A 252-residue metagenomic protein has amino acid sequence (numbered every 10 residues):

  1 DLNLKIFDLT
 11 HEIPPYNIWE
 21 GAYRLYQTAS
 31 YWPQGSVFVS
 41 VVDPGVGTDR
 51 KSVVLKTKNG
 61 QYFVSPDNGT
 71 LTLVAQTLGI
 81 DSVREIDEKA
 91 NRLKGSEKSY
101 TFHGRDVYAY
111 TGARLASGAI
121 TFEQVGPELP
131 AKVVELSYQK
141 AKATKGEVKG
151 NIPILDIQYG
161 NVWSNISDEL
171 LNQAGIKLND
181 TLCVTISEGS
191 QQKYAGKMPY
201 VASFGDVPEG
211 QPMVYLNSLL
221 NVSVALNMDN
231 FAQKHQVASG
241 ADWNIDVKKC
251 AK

Functional and structural regions predicted by a protein language model:
D1, T28-W32, T77, R114-F122 (+1 more regions): Change "in soluble alpha/beta enzymes" to "in soluble alpha/beta proteins
D1-P15, A22-Y26, D156-N161, I166-L170 (+1 more regions): Intrinsically disordered, low-complexity, positively charged segments
L2-K5, E12-Q27, W32-V42, V46-D106: Active-site histidine-anchored catalytic micro-motif
F38, L182-V184, M213, A241-D246: Generic structural signal for buried aliphatic residues
I80-S82, N151-I157, Y200: A structural signal for short, hydrophobic beta-strand segments that form beta-sheets in beta-rich/all-beta domains
K94-L178: Anionic-ligand-binding alpha/beta catalytic cores of soluble enzymes and soluble regulatory domains that recognize
V162-Q236: A conserved acidic, glycine/proline-rich C-terminal tail/linker
M228-N230, K234-K252: Pepsin/retropepsin-fold aspartyl endopeptidases
